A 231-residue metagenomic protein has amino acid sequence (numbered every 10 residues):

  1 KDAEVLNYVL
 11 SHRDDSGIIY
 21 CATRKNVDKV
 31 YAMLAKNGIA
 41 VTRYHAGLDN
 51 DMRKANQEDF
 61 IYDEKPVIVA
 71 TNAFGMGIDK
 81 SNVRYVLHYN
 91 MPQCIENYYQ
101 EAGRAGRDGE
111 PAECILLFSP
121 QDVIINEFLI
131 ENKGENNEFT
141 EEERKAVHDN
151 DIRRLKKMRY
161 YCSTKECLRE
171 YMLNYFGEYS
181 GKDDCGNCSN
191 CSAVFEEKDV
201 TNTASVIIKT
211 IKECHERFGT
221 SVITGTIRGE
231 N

Functional and structural regions predicted by a protein language model:
K1-E142, R153, E178-K182, S189: Helicase motor core with emphasis on the C-terminal RecA-like subdomain
R13, K165, E216: Flexible coil/turn residues that form the inter-helical turn or adjacent wing/linker of helix-turn-helix
V83, E110, T164, S180 (+2 more regions): Short, surface-exposed helix-loop/turn micro-motifs enriched in polar/charged residues
L117-Q121, T164, Y175-Y179, C191 (+2 more regions): Short acidic/histidine-centered micro-motifs embedded in hydrophobic/aromatic stretches that mark compact functional
I125, N136-E141, N150-D151, E170 (+1 more regions): Accessory DNA-binding and partner-docking regions appended to nucleic-acid-acting proteins, especially the terminal
K145: C-di-GMP signaling machinery
D151-Y179: C-terminal accessory regions
